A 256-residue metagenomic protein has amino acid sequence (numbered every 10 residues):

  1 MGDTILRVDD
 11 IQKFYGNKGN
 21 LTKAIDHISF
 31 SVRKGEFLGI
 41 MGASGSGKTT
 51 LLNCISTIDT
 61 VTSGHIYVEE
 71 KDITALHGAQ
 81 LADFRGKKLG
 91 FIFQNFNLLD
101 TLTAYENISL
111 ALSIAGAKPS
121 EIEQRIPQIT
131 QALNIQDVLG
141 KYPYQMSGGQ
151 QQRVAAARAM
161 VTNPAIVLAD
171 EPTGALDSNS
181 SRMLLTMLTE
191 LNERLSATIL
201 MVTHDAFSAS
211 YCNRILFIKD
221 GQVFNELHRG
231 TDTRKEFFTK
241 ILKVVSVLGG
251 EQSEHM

Functional and structural regions predicted by a protein language model:
M41-A43: The feature captures the beta-strand-to-loop junction immediately N-terminal to the Walker
G64-D72: Conserved ABC transporter NBD signature motif
L102-L110: Short coil-to-helix segment of the ABC ATPase nucleotide-binding domain corresponding to the Q-loop/switch region
Y142-M146, Q150-Q152: Conserved ABC ATPase signature
V161-A165: A short, proline-enriched helix->beta-strand linker immediately N-terminal to the Walker B motif in ABC-type P-loop
V167-D170: Catalytic Walker B motif of ABC-type/P-loop ATPase nucleotide-binding domains
Q222-V247: Conserved beta-strand-loop-alpha-helix hinge in the C-terminal portion of ABC ATPase nucleotide-binding domains
